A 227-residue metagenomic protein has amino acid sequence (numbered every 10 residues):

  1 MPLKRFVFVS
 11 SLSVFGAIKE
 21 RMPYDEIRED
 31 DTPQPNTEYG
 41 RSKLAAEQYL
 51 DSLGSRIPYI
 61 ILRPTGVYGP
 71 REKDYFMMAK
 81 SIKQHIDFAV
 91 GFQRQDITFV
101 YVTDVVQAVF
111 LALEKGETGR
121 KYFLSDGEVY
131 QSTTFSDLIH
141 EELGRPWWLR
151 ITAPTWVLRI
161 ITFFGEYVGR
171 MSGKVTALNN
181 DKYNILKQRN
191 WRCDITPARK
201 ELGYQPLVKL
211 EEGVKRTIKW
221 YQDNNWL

Functional and structural regions predicted by a protein language model:
M1-E38: Conserved Rossmann-fold NAD(P)-dependent oxidoreductase catalytic core, especially the SDR/UDP-sugar
V7-S10, N36, G54, R63-T65 (+1 more regions): Active-site beta-alpha turn of Rossmann-fold NAD(P)-dependent dehydrogenases/reductases
F15, E38, I60-M77: Flexible, glycine-rich beta-alpha linker
Q34-L62: Active-site Tyr-X1-5-Lys
R41, A45, E72-M77, V90-L113 (+1 more regions): Substrate-positioning beta->alpha
V102, D137, T162-Q205: Conserved C-terminal active-site "lid" loop/helix of NAD(P)H-dependent oxidoreductases that clamps the redox cofactor
A112-A177, E211, K215-R216: Mid/C-terminal beta-alpha module of Rossmann-like enzyme folds, strongest in SDR-family dehydrogenases/epimerases
I195-E201, Q205-L227: Amphipathic terminal alpha-helices
